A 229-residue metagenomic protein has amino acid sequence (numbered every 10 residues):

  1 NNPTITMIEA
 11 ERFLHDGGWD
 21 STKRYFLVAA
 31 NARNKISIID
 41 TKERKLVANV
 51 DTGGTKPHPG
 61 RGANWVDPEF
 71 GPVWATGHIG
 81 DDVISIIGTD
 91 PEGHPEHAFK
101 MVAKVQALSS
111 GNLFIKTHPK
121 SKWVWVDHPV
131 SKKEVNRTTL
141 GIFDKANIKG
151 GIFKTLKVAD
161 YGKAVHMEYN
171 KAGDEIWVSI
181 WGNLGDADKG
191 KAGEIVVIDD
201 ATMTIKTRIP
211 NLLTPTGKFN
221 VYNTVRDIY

Functional and structural regions predicted by a protein language model:
N1-Y229: Predominantly soluble domains enriched in secretory-pathway, periplasmic, or organellar proteins
